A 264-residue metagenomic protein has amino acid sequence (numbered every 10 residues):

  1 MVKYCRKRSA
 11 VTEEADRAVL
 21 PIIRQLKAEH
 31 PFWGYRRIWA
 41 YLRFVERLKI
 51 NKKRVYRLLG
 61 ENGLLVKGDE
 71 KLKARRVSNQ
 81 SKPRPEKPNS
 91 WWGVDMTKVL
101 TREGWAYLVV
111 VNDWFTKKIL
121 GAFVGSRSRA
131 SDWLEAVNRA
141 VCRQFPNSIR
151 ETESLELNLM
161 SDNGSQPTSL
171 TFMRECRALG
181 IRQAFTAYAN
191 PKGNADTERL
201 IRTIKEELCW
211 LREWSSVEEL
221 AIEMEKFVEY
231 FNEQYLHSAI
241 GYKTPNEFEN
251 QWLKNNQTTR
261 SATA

Functional and structural regions predicted by a protein language model:
M1-W91, T244-N256: Basic, flexible linker segments flanking DNA-binding modules in nucleic acid-interacting mobile-element proteins
V2, I23, I38, V55 (+13 more regions): Mobile genetic element proteins and their domesticated derivatives, centered on retroelements and DNA transposons
S9, M173, R177-I181, T203-A264: C-terminal domain-tail junction helix/linker
V11-E13, A28-F32, E46-R47, R84-E86 (+4 more regions): Conserved, non-catalytic sequence blocks in retroelement Pol enzymes and Pol-derived host proteins
A28, L48-N112, K118, S131-S148 (+2 more regions): Mobile-element integrase/transposase regions, centering on the N-terminal DNA-binding/Zn-coordinating module
D69-K73, L155-N163, R177-D196, L211-V217: RNase H-like polynucleotidyl transferase catalytic core
V137, I149-T168, P191, K243-P245: Acidic/histidine-rich, metal-coordinating catalytic segments
